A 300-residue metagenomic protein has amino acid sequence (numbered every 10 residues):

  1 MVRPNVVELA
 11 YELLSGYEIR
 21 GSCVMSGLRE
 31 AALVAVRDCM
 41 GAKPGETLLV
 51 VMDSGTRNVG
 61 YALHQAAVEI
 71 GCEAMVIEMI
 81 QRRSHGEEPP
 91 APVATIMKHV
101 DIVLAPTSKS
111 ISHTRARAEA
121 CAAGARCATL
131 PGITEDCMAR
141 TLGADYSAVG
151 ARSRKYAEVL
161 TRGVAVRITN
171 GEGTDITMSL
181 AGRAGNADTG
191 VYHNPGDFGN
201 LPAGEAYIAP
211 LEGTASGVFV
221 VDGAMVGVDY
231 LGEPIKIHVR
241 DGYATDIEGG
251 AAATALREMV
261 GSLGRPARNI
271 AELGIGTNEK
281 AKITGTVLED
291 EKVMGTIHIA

Functional and structural regions predicted by a protein language model:
R3-G232, R240: Active-site bordering "gate/hinge" segments that shape substrate access to catalytic or cofactor-binding pockets
G163, S216, P234, I270 (+1 more regions): Short, surface-exposed beta-edge/turn micro-motifs
G182, E248-A253: Secondary-structure transition/turn motif
M225-V228, A252-T254, K280-A281: Short, catalytically relevant binding-site loops at active-site mouths
E233-E248: Active-site and channel-lining beta-strand-loop segments that bind or position nucleotide-derived/phosphorylated
T254-G264: A short, polar/charged loop-to-alpha-helix boundary motif
P266-A300: Cysteine/selenocysteine-centered motifs that mediate thiol-based redox chemistry or coordinate metal-sulfur cofactors
